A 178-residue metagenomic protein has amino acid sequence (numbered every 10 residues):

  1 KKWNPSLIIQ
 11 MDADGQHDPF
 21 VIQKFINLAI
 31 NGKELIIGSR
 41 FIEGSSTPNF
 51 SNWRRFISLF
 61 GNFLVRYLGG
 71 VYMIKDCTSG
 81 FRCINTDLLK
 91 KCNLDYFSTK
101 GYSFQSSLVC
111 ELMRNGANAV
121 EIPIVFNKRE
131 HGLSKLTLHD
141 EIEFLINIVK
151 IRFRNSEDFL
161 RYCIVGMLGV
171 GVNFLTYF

Functional and structural regions predicted by a protein language model:
K1-W3, L7, P19-Y102, R129-H139 (+1 more regions): Acceptor/aglycone-binding surface of glycosyltransferases and processive sugar-polymer synthases
G15-Q16: Acidic metal-phosphate-binding loop of nucleotide-sugar-dependent transferases
K24, L68-Y72, L94-F174: Hydrophobic helical membrane-anchoring modules
F63, L175-F178: Alpha-helical transmembrane segments of multipass membrane proteins
D87, C110, F178: Surface-exposed charge patches
